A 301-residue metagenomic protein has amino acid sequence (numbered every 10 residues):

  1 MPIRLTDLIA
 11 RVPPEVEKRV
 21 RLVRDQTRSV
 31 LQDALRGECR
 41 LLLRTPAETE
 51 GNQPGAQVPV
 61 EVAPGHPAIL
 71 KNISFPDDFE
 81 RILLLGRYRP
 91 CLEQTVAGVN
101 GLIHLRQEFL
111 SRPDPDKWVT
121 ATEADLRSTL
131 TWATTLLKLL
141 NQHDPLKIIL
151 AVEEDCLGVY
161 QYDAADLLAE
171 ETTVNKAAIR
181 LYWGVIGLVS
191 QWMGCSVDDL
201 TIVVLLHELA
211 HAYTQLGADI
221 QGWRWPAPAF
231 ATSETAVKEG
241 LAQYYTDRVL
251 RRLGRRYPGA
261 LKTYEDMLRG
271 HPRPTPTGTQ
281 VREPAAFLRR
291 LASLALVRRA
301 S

Functional and structural regions predicted by a protein language model:
M1-R127, D198, Y213-L216, R224: N-terminal low-structure segments adjacent to metalloprotease catalytic domains across cellular compartments
D25, V203, H207, A236-G240 (+1 more regions): A structural signal for well-ordered alpha-helical segments within the folded catalytic domains of diverse enzymes
L83, H104-L200, L209, Q215-Q221: Active-site scaffold of zinc-dependent metalloenzymes
E154, G158, A165, A210 (+5 more regions): Glycine-centered structural positions embedded in regular secondary structure
N175-G184, T235-Y245: Short, solvent-exposed linear motifs at loop/edge-of-secondary-structure regions
D199, T214-Y244: Post-HEXXH active-site segment of zinc metalloproteases
A210, T214-A218, T246-G254: Hydrophobic/aromatic-lined pockets within catalytic cores
D247-S301: Long, well-structured alpha-helical subdomains associated with metal-dependent extracellular/ecto-lumenal hydrolases
